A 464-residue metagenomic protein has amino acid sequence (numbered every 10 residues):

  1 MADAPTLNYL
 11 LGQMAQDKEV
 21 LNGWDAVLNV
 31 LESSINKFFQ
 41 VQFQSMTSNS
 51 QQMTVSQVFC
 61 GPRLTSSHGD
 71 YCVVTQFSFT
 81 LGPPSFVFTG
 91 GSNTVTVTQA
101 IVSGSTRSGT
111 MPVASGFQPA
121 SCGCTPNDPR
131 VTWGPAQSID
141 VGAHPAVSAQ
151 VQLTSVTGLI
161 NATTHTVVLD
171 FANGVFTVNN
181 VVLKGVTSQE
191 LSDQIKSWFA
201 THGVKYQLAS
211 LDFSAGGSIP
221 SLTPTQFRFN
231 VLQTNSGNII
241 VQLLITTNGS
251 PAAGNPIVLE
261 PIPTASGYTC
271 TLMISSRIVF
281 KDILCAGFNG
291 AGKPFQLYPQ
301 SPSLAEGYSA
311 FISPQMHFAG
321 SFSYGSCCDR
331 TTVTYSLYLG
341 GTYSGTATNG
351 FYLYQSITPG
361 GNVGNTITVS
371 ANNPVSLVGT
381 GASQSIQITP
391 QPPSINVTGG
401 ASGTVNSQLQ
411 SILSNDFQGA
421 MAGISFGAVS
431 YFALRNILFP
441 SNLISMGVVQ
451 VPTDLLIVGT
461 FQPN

Functional and structural regions predicted by a protein language model:
A2-S197, K205-N415, L434-N464: Hydrophobic membrane/lipid-contacting segments
T201: Conserved binding-pocket/active-site segment within a compact domain
G419-S430, L438: Membrane-proximal bilayer-interacting regions
